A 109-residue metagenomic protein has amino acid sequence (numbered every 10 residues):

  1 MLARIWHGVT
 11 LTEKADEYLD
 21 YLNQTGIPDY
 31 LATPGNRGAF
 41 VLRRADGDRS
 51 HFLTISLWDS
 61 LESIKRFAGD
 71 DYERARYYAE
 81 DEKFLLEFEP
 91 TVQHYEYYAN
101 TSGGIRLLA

Functional and structural regions predicted by a protein language model:
L2, F40-S50, R76-A109: Glycine-rich beta-strand-turn "strand-cap" elements at beta-sheet edges
A3-V9, F40-D71, L108: Short, well-ordered beta-strand segments in beta-rich or mixed alpha/beta enzyme and ligand-binding folds
W6, Q24, T33, A45 (+1 more regions): Intrinsically disordered, low-complexity segments enriched in small/polar residues
V9-L22: Short, surface-exposed ligand-recognition loops at beta-strand->loop->(often short) alpha-helix junctions that present
T12-K14, A32, V41: Residues at secondary-structure transition points
K14-D16, E62-I64, N100-G103: Residue-level signal for secondary-structure boundary sites
Y21-R37, L57-H94: An amphipathic, aromatic/His-enriched active-site/gating alpha helix that lines ligand/cofactor pockets
